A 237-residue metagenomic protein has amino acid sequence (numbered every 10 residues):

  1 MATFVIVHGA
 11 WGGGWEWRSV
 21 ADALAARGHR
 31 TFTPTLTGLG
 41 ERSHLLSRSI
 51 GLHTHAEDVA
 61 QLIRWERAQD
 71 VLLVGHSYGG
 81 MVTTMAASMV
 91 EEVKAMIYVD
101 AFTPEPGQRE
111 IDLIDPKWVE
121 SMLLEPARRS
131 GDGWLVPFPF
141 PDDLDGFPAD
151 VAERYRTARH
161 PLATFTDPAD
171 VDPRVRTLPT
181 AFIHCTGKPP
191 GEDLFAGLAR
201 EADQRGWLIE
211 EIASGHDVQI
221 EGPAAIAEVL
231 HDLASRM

Functional and structural regions predicted by a protein language model:
A2-S43, M89-E92: Conserved HGGG/HGGXW glycine-rich cap/lid loop of the alpha/beta-hydrolase fold
V7-A10, S77, A101, C185: Glycine-rich His-Gly loop
R30, L36-V71, A87-S88, L113-D115: Active-site loop/oxyanion-hole signature of alpha/beta-hydrolase fold enzymes
V74-G79, T83: Gly/Ala-rich beta-loop-alpha elbow adjacent to hydrolase catalytic centers
M89-V93, I97-V136, A163-T164, G191-G197: Flexible "cap/lid" loop of the alpha/beta hydrolase fold
R154-P173: Active-site nucleophile elbow and catalytic-triad environment of alpha/beta-hydrolase enzymes
T177-H184, L208: Catalytic His-Asp charge-relay segment
T186-I220, D232-L233: Conserved loop-alpha-helix segment in the C-terminal half of the alpha/beta-hydrolase fold that carries the catalytic
